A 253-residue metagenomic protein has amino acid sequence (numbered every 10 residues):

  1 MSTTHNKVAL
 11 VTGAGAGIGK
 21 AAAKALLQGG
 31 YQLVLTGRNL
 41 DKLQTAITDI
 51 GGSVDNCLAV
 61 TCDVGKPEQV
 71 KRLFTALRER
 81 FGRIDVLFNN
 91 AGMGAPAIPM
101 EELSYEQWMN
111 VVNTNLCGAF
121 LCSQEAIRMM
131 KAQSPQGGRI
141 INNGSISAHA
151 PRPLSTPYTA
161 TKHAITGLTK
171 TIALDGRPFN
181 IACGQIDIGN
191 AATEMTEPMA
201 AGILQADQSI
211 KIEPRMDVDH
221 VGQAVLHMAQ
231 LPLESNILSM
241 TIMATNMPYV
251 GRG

Functional and structural regions predicted by a protein language model:
G15-G17: Conserved glycine-rich cofactor-binding loop
Y31-T45: Conserved glycine-rich Rossmann-like NAD(P)H-binding loop of the short-chain dehydrogenase/reductase
L40, T61-L73, Y105: The beta1-alpha1 cofactor-binding region of Rossmann-like NAD(H)/NADP(H)-dependent oxidoreductases
I98-M100, Q107-M109: Substrate-binding pocket helix/loop in short-chain dehydrogenase/reductase
S123, T161: Active-site helix of classical SDR
S145: Residue(s) in the substrate-gating loop at a strand-loop-helix junction that position the organic substrate next
Q185-I186, L204-V250: C-terminal helical subdomain
